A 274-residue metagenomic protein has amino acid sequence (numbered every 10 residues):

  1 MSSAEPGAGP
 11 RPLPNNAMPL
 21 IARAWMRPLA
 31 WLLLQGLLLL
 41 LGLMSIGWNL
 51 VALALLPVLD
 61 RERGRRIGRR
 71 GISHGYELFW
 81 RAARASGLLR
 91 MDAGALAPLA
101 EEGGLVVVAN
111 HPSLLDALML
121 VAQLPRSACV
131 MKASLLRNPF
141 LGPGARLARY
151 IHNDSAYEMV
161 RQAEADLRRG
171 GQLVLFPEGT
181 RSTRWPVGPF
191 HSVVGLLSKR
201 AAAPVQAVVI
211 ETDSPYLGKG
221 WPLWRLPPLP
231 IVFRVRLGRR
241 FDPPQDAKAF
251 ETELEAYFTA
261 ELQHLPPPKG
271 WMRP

Functional and structural regions predicted by a protein language model:
S3-L105: Membrane-anchoring hydrophobic helices of lipid-metabolizing enzymes
N49, L53-E77, A85-S86, E101-S155: Catalytic core of membrane glycerolipid acyltransferases/transacylases, capturing the structured, soluble-facing
S86-G94, N153-Y157, L217-G220: Short gly/ser/thr-rich secondary-structure transition/capping motifs
R90-M91, H152, L173, V205: Hydrophobic beta-strand scaffold residues
G104-V106, G170-F176: Residue-level preference for the first positions of well-ordered beta-strands
H111-S113, E178-S182: Short glycine-rich anion-binding loops that position phosphate/pyrophosphate groups of nucleotides and phosphorylated
F140-P143, R168, Q172, T183-T252: A cross-family acyltransferase "interaction/gating" segment
M159-A163, D246: Short acidic active-site motifs
